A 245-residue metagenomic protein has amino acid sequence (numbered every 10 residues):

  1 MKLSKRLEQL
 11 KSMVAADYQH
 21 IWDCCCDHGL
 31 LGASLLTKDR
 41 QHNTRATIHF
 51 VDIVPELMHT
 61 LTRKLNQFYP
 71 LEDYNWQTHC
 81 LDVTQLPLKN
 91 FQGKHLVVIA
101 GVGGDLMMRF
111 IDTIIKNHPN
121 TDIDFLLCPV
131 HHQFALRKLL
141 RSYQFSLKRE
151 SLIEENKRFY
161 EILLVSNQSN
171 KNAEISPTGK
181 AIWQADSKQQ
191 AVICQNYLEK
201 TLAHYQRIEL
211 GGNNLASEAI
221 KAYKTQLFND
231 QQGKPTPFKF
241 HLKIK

Functional and structural regions predicted by a protein language model:
K2-Q9, L86-N90, H95-L96, D105-K245: Class I S-adenosyl-L-methionine
Y18-D27: Conserved class I S-adenosyl-L-methionine
H20, T47, D124: Residues at the starts of beta-strands that form the adenosine-phosphate
D23, F50, I99: Conserved SAM-binding loop
D27, V102-D105: Short glycine-rich anion-binding loops that position phosphate/pyrophosphate groups of nucleotides and phosphorylated
G29, A33: Glycine-rich SAM-binding Motif I of class I
T37-T47: Conserved S-adenosyl-L-methionine
V51, P55-F91: S-adenosyl-L-methionine
